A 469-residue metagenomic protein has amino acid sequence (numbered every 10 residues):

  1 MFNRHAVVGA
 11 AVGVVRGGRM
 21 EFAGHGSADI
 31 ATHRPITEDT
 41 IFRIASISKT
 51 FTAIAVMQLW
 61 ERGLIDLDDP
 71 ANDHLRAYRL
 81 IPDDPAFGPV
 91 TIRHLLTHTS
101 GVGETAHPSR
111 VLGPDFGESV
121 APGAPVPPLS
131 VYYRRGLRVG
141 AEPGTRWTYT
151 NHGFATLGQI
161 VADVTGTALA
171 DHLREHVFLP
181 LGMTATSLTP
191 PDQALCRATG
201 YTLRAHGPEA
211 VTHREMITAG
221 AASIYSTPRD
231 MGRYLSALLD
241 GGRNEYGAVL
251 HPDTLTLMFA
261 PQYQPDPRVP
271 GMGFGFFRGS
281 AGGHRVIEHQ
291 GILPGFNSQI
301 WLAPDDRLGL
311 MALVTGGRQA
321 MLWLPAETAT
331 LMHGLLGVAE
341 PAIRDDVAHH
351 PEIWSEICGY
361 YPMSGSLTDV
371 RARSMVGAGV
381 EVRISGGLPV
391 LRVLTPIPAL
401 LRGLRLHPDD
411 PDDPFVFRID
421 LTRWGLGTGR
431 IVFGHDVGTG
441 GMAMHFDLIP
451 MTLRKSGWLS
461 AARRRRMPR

Functional and structural regions predicted by a protein language model:
M1-I44, L64-D66, L80, R134-L137 (+1 more regions): Short, conserved catalytic-motif segment at the N-terminal edge
V12, G18-M20, I41-D68, F154-A162 (+1 more regions): Active-site SXXK
R19-F22, D29, D83-Q299: Short, surface-exposed loop or secondary-structure junction motifs that flank catalytic or metal-binding residues
I30-T37, A320-T328: A short, polar/charged loop-to-alpha-helix boundary motif
L67-D83, L181: Short, glycine/proline-biased beta-turn/loop segments that scaffold the active-site neighborhood
L239, I292-P294, D305, T315-R318 (+2 more regions): Short, glycine-/Ser/Thr-/acidic-enriched flexible segments
Q299-G316, A443-D447: Short, well-ordered beta-strand elements
L322-R469: Peripheral terminal and inter-domain segments
